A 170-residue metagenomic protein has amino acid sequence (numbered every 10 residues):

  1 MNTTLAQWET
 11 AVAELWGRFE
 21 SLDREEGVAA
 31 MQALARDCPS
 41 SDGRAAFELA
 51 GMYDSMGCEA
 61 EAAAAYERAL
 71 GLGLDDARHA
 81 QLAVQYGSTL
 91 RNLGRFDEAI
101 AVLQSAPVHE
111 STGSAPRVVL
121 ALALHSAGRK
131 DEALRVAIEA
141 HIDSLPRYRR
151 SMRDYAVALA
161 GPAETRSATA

Functional and structural regions predicted by a protein language model:
A6-S40, R44-G57: Alpha-helical segment of the N-proximal tetratricopeptide repeat
A13, E48, Q85, V118-V119 (+1 more regions): "A position-specific structural signal for the A-helix of alpha-solenoid helical repeats
R24-E25, E59, F96, K130: TPR-repeat structural position
R44-H109: Alpha-helical adaptor scaffolds
G71, H125-R147, V157: TPR/TPR-like (Sel1-like) alpha-helical repeat modules
L74-H79, E110-R117, I142-D154: Boundary/linker segments of alpha-helical solenoid repeat arrays
